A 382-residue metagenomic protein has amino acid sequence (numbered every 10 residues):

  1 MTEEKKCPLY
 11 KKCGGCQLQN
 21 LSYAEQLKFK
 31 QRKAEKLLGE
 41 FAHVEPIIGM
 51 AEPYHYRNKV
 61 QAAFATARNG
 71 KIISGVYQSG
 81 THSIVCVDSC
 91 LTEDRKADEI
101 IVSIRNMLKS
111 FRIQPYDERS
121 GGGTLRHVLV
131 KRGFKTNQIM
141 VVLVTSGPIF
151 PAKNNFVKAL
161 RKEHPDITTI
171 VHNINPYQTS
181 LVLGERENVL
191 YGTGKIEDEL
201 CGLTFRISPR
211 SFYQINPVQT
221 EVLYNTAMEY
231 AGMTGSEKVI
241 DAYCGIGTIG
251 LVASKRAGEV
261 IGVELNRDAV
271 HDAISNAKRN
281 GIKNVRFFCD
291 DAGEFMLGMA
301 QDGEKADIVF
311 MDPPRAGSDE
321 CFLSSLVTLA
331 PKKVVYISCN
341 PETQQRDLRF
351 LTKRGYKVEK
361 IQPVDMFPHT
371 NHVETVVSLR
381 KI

Functional and structural regions predicted by a protein language model:
M1-L9, R286, G293: Terminal RNA-binding accessory module
K5-S22: Local cysteine-cluster metal-coordination motifs and their immediate loop/turn environment, predominantly Fe-S cluster
Q17-P115, V130, F134-K135, F150: Extended interfacial segments that mediate partner engagement and assembly in macromolecular machines
E52-R57, T66-R68, S120-G122, L190 (+1 more regions): A short catalytic or substrate-binding loop motif that flags glycine-/basic-rich loops and adjacent residues that bind
N58, N137-I139, S236-E237: Nucleotide donor/acceptor-binding cores
G75-Q78, V142-V144, A273: Short, acidic/hydrophobic/Gly-rich beta-strand patch recurrent on exposed beta strands that often constitutes part
V130, N137-S146, T204-S208: Short, aliphatic-rich beta-strand segments
A152-N154, K158-I382: Rossmann-like S-adenosyl-L-methionine
